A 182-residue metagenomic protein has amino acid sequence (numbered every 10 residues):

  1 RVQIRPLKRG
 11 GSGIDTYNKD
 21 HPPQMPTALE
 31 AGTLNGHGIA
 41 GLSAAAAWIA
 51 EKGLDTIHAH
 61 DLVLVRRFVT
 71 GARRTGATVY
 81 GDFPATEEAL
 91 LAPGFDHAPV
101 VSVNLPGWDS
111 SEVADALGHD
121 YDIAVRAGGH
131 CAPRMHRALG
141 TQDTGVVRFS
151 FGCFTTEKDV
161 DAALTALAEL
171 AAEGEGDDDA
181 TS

Functional and structural regions predicted by a protein language model:
R1-S182: Pyridoxal 5′-phosphate
